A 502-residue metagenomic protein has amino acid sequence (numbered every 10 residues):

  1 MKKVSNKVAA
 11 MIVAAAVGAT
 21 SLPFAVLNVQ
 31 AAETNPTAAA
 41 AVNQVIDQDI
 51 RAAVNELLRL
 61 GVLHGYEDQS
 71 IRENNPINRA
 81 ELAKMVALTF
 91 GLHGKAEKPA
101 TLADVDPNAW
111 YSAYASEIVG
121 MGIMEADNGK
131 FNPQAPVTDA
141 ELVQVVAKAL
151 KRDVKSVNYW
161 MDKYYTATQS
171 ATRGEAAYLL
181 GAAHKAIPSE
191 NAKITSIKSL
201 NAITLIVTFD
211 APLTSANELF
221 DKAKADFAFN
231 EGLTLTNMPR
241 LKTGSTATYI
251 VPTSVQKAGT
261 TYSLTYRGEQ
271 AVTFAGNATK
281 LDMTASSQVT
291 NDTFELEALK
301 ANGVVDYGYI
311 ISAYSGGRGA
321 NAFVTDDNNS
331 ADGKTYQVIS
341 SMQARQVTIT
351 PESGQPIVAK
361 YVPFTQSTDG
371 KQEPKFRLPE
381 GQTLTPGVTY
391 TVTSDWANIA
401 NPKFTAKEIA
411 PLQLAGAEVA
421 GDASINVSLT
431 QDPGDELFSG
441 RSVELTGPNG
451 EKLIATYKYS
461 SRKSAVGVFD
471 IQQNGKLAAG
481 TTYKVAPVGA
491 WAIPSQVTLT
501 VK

Functional and structural regions predicted by a protein language model:
K2-R51, H64-A80, A87-S112, G120-E141 (+3 more regions): Feature responds to low-complexity, polar/acidic, surface-exposed segments characteristic of secreted/exported proteins
D68-Q69, G94-D104, D127-K130, D153-D162 (+7 more regions): Short, tandemly repeated low-complexity microdomains enriched for cysteine and small residues
I187-I194, K257, L264-S315, G319-N329 (+4 more regions): Acidic, Ser/Thr/Gly/Pro-rich low-complexity segments and short DxT(G/T)-type signature motifs
I203, D210-P239, V304-K360, T430-K458: Short, surface-exposed alpha-helix to beta-strand junction/turn motifs within ectodomains of secreted and cell-envelope
I203-V207, D292-F294, A423-V427: Structural beta-strand segments of beta-rich domains
K242-I250, Q366-L378, R462-Q472: Aromatic sugar-binding surface patches on proteins that engage polysaccharides or sugar-phosphate polymers
A400, A415-G416, A423-S424, S428-K502: Hydrophilic extracytoplasmic domains
